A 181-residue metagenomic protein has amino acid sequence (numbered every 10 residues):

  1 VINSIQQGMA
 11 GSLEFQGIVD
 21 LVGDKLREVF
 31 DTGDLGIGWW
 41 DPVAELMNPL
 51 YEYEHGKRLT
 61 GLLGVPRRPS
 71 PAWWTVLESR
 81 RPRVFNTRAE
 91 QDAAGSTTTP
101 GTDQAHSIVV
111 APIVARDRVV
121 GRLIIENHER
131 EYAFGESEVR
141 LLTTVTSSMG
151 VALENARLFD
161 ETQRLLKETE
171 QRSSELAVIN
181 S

Functional and structural regions predicted by a protein language model:
V1-G11, F15-Q16, S137, R157-S181: Signal-transmission linkers at sensory-effector interfaces
N3, G8-L50, L59, A72 (+1 more regions): Helix-loop-beta substructure at the N-terminus of cytosolic sensory domains that couple signal/ligand detection
P42-A44, V114-V119, H128-E129: Flexible loop/coil segments at beta-strand boundaries within sensory signal-transduction domains
N48-L50, K57-T97, V109, I124: Regulatory sensory and allosteric helical modules in signal-transduction proteins and certain transcription factors
E54-H55, R122-Y132: Short beta-strand-to-loop transition segments that serve as allosteric relay/switch motifs in sensory/regulatory domains
T99-A105, A133: Short loop/turn motifs at secondary-structure junctions and domain boundaries
H106-V114: A short, aliphatic-rich beta-strand micro-motif
V139, T143-G150: Allosteric cytosolic regulatory segments
